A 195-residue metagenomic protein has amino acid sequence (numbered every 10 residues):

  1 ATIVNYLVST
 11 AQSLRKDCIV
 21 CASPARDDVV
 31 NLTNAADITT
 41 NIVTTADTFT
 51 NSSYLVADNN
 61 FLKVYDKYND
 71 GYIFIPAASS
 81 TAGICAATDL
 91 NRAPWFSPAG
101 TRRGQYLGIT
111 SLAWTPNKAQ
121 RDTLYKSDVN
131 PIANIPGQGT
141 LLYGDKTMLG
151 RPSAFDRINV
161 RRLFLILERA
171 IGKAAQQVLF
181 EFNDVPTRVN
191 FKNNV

Functional and structural regions predicted by a protein language model:
A1-N194: Structured, hydrophobic secondary-structure cores that serve as assembly/anchoring elements
